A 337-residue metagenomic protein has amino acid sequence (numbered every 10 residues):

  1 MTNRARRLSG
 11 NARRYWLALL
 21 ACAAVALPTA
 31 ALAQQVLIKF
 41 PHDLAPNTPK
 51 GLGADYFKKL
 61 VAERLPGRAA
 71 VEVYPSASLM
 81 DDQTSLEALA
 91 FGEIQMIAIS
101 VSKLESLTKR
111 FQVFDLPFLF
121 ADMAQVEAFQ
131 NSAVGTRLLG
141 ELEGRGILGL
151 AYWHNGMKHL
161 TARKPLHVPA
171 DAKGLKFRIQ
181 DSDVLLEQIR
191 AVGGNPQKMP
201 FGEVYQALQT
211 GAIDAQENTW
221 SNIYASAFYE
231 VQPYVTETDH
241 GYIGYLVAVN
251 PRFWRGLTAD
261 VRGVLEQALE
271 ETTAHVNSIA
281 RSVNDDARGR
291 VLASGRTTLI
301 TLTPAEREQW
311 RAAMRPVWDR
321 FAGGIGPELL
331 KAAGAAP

Functional and structural regions predicted by a protein language model:
T2-L19: Bacterial N-terminal signal peptides that target proteins for export
A18, C22, Q34-Q125, A133-P337: N-terminal secretory/targeting leader peptides
L27-A33: Sec/Tat signal peptide C-region and signal peptidase I cleavage site
